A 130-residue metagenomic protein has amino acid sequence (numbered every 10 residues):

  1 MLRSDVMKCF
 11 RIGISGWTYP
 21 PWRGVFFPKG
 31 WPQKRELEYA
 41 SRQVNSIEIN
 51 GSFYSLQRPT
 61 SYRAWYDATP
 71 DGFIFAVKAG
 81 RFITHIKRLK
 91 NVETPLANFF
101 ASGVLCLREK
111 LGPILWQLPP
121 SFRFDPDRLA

Functional and structural regions predicted by a protein language model:
L2-A130: Residues lining hydrophobic/aromatic ligand-binding pockets adjacent to catalytic sites
